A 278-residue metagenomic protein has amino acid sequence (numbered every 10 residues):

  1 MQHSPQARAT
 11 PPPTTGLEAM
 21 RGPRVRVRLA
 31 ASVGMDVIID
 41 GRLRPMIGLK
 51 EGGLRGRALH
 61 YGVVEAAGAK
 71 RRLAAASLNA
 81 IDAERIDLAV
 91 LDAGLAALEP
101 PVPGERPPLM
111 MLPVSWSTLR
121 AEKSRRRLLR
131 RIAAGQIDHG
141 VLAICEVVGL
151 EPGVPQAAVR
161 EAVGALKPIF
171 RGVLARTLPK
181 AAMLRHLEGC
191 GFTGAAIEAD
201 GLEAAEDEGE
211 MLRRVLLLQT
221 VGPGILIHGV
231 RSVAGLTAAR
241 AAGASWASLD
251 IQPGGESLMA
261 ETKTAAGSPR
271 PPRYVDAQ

Functional and structural regions predicted by a protein language model:
M1-V27, A31, H60-E65, V148-P152 (+2 more regions): EAL-family c-di-GMP phosphodiesterase catalytic domain
P11-Q136: Bacterial c-di-GMP phosphodiesterase EAL domain
G41, M46, L59, V90 (+9 more regions): Long, contiguous hydrophobic alpha-helical segments, chiefly transmembrane helices and signal peptides
V64-L91, W116-S124, G135-F170, A181-A182 (+1 more regions): EAL-type cyclic di-GMP phosphodiesterase domain
R71, A76, R126-R131, R160-G164 (+3 more regions): General N-terminal targeting signals
R106-M110, H139-A143, I169-G172, G191-T193 (+2 more regions): Short, well-ordered coil/turn segments that N-cap beta-strands
S124-I132, L178-R185, S232-V233: Short, acidic/polar
